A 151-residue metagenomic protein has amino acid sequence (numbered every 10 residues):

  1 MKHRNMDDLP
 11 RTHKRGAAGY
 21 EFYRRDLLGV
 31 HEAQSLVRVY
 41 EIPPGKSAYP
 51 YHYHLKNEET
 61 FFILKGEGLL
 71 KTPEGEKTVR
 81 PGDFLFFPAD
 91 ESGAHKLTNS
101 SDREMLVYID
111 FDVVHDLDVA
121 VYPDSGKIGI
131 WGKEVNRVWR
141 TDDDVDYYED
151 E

Functional and structural regions predicted by a protein language model:
M1-Q34, V121-E151: A short, N-terminal "cap"/entry segment at the start of jelly-roll beta-barrel domains of the cupin/DSBH fold
R38-H54: Conserved short histidine dyad/triad with adjacent acidic residue
G45, E67-G68, D90-G93: Short beta->alpha connector loops
E58, F62-L69, P73: Glycine- and acidic-residue-biased ligand/ion/polar-headgroup-sensing regions
P73-D90: Short acidic-glycine-tyrosine-enriched beta hairpin
F86, S101-V119: A short hydrophobic beta-strand segment most commonly corresponding to one strand of the jelly-roll/cupin
